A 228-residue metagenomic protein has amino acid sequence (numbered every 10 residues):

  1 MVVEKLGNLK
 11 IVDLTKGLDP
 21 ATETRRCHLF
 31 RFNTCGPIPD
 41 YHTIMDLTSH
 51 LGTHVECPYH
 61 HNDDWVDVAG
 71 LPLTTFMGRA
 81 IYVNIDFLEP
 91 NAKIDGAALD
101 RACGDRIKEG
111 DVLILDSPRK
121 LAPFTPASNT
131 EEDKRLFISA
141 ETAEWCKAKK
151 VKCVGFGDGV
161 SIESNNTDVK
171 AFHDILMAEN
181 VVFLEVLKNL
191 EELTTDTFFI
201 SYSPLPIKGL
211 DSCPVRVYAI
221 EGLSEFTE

Functional and structural regions predicted by a protein language model:
M1-E228: Active-/binding-site microenvironments in catalytic and ligand-binding cores
